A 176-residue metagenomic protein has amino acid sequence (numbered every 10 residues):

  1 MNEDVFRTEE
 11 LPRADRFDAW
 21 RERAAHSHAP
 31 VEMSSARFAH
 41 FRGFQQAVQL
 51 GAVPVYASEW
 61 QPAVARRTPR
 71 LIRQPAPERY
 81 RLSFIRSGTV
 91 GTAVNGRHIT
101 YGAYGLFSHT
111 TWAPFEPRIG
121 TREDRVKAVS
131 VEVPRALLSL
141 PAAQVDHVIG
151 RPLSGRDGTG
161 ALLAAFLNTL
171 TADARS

Functional and structural regions predicted by a protein language model:
M1-H40, V53, T89-S176: Alpha-helical bundle regulatory/interaction domains
E22-A24, R42-A65: A short glycine-rich, His/Asp/Glu-containing loop-to-beta-strand
R37, Q45-L50, I72-R73: Short secondary-structure boundary/capping segments within folded domains
G51-V53, W60-A65, R70-A93, G105: Glycine- and acidic-residue-biased ligand/ion/polar-headgroup-sensing regions
